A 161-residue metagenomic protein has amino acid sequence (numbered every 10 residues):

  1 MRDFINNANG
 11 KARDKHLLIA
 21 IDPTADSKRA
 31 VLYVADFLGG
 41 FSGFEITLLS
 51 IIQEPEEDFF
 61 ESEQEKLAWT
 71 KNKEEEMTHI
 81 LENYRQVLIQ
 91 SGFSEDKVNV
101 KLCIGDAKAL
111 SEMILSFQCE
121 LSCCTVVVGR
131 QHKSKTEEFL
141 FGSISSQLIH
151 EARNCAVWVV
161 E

Functional and structural regions predicted by a protein language model:
M1-N7, A12, I89-V126, S146: Structural beta-alpha unit
M1-N7, Q118-E161: Gly/Ser-rich helix-loop-strand patches that form or flank binding pockets for ribonucleotide-derived cofactors
N7-L67: Small/aliphatic-rich secondary-structure junction motif
A30, L110-S111, F141: Amphipathic coiled-coil/heptad-repeat helices and related helical stalk/stem segments that mediate oligomerization
F44, D96, N154-C155: A structural micro-motif
T47-L49, N99-C103, W158: General small-molecule cofactor/ligand-binding pocket signal
K66-H79: A short acidic, glycine-rich active-site loop that binds or catalyzes chemistry on phosphate/adenosine moieties
